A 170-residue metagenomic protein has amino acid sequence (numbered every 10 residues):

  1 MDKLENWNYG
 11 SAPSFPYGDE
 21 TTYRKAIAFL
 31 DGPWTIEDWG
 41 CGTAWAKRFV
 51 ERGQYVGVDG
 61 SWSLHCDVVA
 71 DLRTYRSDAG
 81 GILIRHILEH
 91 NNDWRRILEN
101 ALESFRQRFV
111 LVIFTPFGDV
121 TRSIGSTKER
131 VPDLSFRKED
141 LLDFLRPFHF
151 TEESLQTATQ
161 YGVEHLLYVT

Functional and structural regions predicted by a protein language model:
M1-D78, L134, Y161-L166: Conserved N-terminal segment of class I S-adenosyl-L-methionine
R76, N91-N92: Activation segment
L83: A conserved beta-strand element that flanks and buttresses the S-adenosyl-L-methionine
H86-H90: Short catalytic micro-motifs in class I SAM-dependent methyltransferases
N92-T170: S-adenosyl-L-methionine-dependent methyltransferase catalytic module, highlighting the catalytic core
